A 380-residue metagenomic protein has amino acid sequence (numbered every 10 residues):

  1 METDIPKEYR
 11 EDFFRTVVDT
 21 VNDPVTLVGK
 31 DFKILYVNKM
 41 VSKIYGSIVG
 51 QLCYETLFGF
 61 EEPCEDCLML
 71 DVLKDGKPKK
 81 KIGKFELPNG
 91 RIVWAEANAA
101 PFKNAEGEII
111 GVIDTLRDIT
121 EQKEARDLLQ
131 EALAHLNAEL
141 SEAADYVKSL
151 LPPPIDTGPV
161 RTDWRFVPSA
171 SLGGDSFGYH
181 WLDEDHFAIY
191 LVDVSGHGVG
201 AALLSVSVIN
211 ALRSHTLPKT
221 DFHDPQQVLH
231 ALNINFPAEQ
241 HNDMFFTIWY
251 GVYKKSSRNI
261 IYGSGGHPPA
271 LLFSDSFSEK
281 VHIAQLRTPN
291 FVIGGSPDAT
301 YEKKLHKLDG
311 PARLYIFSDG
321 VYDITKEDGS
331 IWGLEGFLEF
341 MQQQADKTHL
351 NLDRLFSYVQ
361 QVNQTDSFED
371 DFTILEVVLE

Functional and structural regions predicted by a protein language model:
M1-E11, R117-L128, G196: PAS-associated C-terminal cap
D4-D31, K39: Sensory modules in modular signal-transduction proteins
I34-L35, Y262: Conserved hydrophobic beta-strand signature of PAS-family and PAS-like sensory domains
Q51, E55-R91, L355-Q360: Terminal output helix/cap of sensory domains in signal transduction proteins
D66, K80-K84, W94-A97, K103 (+4 more regions): PAS/PAC sensory module
A100, E108-D118, Y190-V192, F317: PAS-family sensory domains
L128-L314, Q364-E380: … and, occasionally, acidic/histidine-rich disordered N-termini of signaling adaptors
L229, K304-I316, V321-E380: C-terminal catalytic subdomain
